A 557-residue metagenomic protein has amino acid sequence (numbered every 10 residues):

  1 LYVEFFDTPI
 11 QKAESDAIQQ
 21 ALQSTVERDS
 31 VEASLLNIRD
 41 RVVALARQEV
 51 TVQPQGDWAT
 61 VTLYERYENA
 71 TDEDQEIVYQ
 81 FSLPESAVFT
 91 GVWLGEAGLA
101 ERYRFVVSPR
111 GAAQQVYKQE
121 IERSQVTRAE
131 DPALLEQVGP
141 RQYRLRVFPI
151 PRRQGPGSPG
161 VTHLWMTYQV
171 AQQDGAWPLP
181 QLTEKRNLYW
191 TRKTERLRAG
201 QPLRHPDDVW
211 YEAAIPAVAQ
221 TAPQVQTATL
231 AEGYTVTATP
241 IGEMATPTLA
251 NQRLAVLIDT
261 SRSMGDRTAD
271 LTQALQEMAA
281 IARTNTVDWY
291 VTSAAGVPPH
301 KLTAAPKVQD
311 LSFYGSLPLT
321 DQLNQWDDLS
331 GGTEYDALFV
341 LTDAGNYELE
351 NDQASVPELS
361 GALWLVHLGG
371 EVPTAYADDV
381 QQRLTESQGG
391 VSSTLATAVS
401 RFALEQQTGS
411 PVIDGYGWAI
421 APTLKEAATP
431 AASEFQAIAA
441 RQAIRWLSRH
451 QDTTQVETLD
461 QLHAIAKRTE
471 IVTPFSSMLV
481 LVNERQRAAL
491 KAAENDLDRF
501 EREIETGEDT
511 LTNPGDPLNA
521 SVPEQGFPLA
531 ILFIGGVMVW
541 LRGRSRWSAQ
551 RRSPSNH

Functional and structural regions predicted by a protein language model:
L1-A44, E85-V88, G95, L99-E101 (+3 more regions): Pro/Ser/Thr/Gly-rich intrinsically disordered low-complexity regions
L1-E212, Q224-Q226, Q461, K467 (+3 more regions): Subset of Sec-pathway N-terminal targeting signals
L36, A70, D74, P84-F89 (+5 more regions): Generic signature of mature, soluble extracytoplasmic domains
Q48-Q53, R66-Y67, V78-Y79, L145-P149 (+8 more regions): Generic recognition of flexible, low-complexity loop/linker segments
I77-F81, T167, A176-K185, N251 (+5 more regions): Composition- and surface-driven signal marking solvent-exposed, interaction-prone regions in large proteins
G95, T167, L179, R192 (+9 more regions): Intrinsic disorder/low-complexity segments enriched in polar/charged and small flexible residues
G111, Q115, L257, A269 (+1 more regions): Generic alpha-helical secondary structure signal
P151, P156-G160, Q173-D174, I215-A427 (+2 more regions): Exposed acidic/Ser/Thr-rich ligand/metal-binding surfaces
